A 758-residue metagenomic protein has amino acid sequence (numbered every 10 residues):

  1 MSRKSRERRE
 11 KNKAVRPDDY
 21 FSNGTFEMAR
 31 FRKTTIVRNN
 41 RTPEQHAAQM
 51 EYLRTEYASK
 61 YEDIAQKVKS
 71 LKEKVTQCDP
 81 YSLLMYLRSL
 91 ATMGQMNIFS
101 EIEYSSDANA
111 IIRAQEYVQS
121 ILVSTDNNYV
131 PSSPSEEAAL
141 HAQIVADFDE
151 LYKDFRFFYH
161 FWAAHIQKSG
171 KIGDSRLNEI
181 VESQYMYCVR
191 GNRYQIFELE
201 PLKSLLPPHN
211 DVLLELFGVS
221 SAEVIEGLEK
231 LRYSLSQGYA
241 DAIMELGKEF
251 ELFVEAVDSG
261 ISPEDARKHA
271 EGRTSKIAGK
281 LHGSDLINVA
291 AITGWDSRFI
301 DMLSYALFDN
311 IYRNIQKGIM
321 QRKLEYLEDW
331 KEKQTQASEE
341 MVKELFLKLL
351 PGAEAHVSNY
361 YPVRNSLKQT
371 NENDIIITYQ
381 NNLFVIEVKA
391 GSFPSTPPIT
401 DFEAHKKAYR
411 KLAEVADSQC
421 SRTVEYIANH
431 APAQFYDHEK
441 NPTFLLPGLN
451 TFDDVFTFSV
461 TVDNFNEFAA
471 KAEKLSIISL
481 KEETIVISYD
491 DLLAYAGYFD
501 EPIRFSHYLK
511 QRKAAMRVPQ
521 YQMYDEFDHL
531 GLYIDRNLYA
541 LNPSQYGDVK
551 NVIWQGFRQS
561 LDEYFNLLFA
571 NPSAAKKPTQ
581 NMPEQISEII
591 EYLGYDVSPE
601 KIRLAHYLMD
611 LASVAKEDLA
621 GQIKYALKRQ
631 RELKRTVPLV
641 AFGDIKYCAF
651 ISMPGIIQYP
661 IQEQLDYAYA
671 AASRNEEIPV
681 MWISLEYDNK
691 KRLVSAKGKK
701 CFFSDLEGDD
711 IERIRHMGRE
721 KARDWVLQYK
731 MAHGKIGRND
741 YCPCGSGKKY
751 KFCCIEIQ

Functional and structural regions predicted by a protein language model:
M1-Q336, E340-K348, A353, N365-S366 (+3 more regions): Acidic, metal-dependent phosphodiester-chemistry machinery of nucleic-acid enzymes
T335, E339, K368-Q369, Y379 (+4 more regions): Active-site-proximal structural scaffolding
F346, H356-I377: Phosphate-binding active sites in nucleotide-utilizing proteins
P362-N371, S392-S395, N464-F468, Y750-K751: Flexible loop/turn segments at secondary-structure boundaries
L367-Y379, F384-I386, I427, Y741-C744: Conserved catalytic-core segments centered on acid/base and nucleophilic motifs
I377-V385, A390-S395, R635-Y647: Active-site beta-strand-loop-beta-strand hairpin of nuclease catalytic cores that positions key catalytic residues
G391-I427, I657-A670: Mg2+/Mn2+-dependent nuclease catalytic core
M731-K751, I755: Short Cys/His-rich zinc-binding micro-motifs
